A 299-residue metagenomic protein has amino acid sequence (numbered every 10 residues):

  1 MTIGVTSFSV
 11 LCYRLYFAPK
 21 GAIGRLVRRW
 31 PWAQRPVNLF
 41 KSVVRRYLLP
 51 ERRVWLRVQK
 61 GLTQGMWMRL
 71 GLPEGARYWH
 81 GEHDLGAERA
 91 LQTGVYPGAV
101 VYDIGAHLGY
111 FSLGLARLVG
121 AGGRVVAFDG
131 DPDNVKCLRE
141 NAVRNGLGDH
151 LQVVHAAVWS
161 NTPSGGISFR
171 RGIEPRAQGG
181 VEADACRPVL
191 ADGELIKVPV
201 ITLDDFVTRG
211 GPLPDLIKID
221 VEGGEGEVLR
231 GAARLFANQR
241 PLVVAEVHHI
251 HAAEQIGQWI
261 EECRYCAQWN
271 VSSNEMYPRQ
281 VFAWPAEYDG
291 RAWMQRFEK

Functional and structural regions predicted by a protein language model:
M1-K299: Phosphate/nucleotide-binding beta-alpha loop and adjacent structural elements of enzyme active sites
